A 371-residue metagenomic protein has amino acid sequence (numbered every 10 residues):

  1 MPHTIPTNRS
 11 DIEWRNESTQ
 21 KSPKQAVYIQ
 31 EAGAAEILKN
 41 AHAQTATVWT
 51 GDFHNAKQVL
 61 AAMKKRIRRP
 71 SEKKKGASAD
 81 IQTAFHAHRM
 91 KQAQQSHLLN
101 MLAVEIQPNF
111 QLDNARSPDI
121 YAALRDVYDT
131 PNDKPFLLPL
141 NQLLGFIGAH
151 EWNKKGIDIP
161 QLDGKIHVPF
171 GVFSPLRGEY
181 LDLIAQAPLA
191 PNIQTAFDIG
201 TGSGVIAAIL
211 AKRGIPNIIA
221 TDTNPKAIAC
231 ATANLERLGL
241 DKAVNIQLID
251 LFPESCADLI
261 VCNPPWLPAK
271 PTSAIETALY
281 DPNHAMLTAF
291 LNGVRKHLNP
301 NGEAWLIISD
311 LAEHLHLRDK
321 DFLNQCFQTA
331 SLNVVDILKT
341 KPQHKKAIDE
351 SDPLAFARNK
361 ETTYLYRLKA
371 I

Functional and structural regions predicted by a protein language model:
P2-G33, I37-I157: N-terminal auxiliary segments of SAM/dcSAM-dependent transferases
D119-T195, I199-I209, R358-K360: SAM-dependent Rossmann-like transferase core, predominantly class I methyltransferases with a strong bias toward
R177-P264, P268-T272: Conserved SAM/SAH cofactor-binding pocket of Class I
W266-L267, H284, S309-H314: Short "lid" loop at the C-terminus of a central beta-strand within the Rossmann-like core of SAM-dependent
I275-N299: Glycine-rich S-adenosyl-L-methionine
N301-S309: Conserved beta-strand signature within the Rossmann-like core of class I S-adenosyl-L-methionine
A312-A330: Short, electropositive alpha-helical surface patch
N324-I371: Class I S-adenosyl-L-methionine
